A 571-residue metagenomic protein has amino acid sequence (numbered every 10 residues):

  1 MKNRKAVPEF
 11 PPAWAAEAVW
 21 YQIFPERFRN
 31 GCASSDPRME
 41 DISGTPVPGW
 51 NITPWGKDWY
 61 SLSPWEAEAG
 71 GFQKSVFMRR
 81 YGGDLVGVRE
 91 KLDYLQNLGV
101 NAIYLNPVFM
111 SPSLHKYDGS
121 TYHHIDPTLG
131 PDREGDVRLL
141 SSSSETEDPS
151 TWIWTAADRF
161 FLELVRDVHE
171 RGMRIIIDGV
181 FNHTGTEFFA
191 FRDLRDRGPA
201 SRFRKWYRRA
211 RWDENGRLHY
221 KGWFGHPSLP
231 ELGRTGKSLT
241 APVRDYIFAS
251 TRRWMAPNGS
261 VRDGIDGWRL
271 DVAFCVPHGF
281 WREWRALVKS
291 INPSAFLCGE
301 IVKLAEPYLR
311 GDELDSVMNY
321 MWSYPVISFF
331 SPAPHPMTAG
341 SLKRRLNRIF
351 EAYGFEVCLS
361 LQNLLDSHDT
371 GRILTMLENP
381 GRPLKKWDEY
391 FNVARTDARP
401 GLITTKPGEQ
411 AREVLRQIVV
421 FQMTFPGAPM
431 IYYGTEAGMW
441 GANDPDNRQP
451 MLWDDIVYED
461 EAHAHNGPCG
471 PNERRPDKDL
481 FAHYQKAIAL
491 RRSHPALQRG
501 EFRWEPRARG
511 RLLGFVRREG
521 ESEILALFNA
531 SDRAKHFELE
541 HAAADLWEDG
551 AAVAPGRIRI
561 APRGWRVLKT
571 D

Functional and structural regions predicted by a protein language model:
M1-R174, N182, F189, A241 (+2 more regions): N-terminal structural segment of carbohydrate-active enzymes
P12, A16, C32-I52, S111-P131 (+5 more regions): Aromatic- and acidic-residue-enriched segments that line the glycan-binding/catalytic groove of carbohydrate-active
A15-A16, R27-S75, R80, M337-E538 (+1 more regions): Loop/helix patches that line or flank the sugar-binding groove of alpha-linked glycan CAZymes
V19, P555-D571: C-terminal beta-strand-rich structural cap/linker in extracellular carbohydrate-active enzymes
I23, L95, L105, Y122 (+9 more regions): Conserved, mostly hydrophobic/aromatic
F24-R27, I103-H115, G179-F188, D271-V276 (+4 more regions): Short, solvent-exposed turn/loop segments enriched in Gly/Ser/Thr/Pro and often Arg
V165-M173, H183, F191-G198, S250-R252 (+4 more regions): Active-site-proximal helices and loops of the catalytic beta/alpha 8
R533-G550: Beta-strand-rich binding/interaction modules
